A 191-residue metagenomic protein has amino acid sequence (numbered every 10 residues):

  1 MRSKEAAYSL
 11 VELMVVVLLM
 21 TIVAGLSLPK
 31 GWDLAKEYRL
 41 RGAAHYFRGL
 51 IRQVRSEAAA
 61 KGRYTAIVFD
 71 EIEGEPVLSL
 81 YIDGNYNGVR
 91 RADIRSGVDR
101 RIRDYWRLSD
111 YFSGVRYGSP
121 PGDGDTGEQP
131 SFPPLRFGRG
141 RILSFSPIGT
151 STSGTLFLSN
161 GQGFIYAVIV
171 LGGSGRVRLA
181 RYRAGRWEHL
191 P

Functional and structural regions predicted by a protein language model:
R2, Y8, M14, I22 (+4 more regions): N-terminal helix-rich module
